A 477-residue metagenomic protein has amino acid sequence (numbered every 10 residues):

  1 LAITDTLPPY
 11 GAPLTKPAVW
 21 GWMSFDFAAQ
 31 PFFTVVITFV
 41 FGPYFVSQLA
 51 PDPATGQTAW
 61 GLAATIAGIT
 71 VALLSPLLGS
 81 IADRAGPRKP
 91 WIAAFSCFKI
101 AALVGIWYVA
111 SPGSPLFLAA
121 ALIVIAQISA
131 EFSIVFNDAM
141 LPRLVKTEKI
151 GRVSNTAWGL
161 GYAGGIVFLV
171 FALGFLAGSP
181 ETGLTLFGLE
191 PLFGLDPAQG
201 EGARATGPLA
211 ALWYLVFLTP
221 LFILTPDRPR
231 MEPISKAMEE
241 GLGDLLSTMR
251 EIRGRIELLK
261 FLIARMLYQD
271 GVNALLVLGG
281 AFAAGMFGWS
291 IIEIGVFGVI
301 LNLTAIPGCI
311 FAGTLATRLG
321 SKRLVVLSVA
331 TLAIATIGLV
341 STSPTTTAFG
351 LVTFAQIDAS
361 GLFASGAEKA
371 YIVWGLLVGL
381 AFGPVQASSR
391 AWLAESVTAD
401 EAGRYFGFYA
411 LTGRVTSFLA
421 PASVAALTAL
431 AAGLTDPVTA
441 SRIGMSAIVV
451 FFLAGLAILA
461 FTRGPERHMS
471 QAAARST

Functional and structural regions predicted by a protein language model:
I3-V19, P226-I263, D358-L362: Juxtamembrane intracellular "pre-TM" segments in multi-pass secondary transporters
T34-Q57, V277-F297: Short amphipathic helix-loop junctions that connect adjacent transmembrane helices in Major Facilitator Superfamily/SLC
A54, L176-L212, G366, A426-F452: A membrane-interface helix-boundary motif in multi-pass transporters
L73-P87, P307-S321, T342, T347 (+1 more regions): Helix-to-loop junctions at the C-terminal end of transmembrane segments in multipass secondary transporters
A82-F98, T317-L332: Cytoplasmic membrane-interface "Motif A"-like loop-to-helix N-cap segments of 12-TM Major Facilitator Superfamily
S96-G113, T331-A364: C-terminal ends and interior cores of transmembrane alpha-helices in multi-pass membrane transporters/permeases
A102, S114-S133, G350-P384: Hydrophobic core of transmembrane alpha-helices in multi-pass small-molecule transporters, especially MFS/SLC-type
V216-L224, T342, M445-T477: Multi-pass alpha-helical transporter architecture, strongest for 12-TM Major Facilitator/SLC carriers used
